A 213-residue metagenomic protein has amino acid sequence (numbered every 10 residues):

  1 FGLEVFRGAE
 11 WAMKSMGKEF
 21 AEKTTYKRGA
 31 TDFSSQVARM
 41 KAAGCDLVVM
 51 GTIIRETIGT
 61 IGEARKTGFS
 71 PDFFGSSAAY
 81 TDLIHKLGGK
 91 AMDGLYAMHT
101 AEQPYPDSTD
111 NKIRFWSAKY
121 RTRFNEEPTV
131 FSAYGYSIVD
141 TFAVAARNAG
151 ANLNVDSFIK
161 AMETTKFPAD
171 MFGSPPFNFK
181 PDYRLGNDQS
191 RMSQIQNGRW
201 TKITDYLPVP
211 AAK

Functional and structural regions predicted by a protein language model:
F1-K213: Extracytosolic ligand-binding ectodomains
